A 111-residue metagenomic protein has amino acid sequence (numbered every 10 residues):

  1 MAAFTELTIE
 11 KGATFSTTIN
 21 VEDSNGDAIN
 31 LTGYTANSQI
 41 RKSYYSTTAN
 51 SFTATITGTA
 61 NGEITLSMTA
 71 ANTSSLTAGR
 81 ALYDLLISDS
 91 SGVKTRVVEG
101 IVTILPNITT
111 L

Functional and structural regions predicted by a protein language model:
M1-L111: Contiguous segments within soluble domain cores/interaction surfaces
